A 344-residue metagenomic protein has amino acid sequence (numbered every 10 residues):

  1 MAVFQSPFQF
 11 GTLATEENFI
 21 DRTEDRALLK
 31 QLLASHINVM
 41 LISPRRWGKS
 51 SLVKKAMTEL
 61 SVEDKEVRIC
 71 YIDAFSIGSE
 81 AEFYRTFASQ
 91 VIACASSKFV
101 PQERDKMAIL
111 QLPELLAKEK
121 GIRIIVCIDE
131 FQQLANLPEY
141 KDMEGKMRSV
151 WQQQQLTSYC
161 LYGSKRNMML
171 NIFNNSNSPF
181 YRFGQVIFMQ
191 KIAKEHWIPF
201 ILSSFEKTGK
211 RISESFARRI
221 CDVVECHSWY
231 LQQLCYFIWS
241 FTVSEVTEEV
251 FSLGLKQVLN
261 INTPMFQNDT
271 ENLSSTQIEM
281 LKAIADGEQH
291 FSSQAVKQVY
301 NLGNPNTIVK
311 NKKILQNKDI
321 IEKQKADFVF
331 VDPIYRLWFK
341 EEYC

Functional and structural regions predicted by a protein language model:
M1-V39, P44, E59-K65, E322 (+1 more regions): A short, basic N-terminal segment
A2-S6, N260, P264-C344: C-terminal leucine-rich, beta-strand-based interaction scaffolds used for sensing/assembly
F8-Q9, A81-F99, C344: Conserved NTP-binding/hydrolysis module of P-loop NTPases
N38, P101-R166, N174: Conserved Walker B catalytic segment
P44-I72: P-loop NTPase Walker A phosphate-binding motif
E59, R166-G184: Short regulatory helix/loop adjacent to the ATP-binding pocket of P-loop NTPases
Q185-H196: Conserved AAA+ ATPase "SRH/arginine-finger" region at the nucleotide-binding site
I198, L202-P264, S275, K325: Amphipathic alpha-helical "lid/sensor" segments that cap RecA-like P-loop NTPase cores
